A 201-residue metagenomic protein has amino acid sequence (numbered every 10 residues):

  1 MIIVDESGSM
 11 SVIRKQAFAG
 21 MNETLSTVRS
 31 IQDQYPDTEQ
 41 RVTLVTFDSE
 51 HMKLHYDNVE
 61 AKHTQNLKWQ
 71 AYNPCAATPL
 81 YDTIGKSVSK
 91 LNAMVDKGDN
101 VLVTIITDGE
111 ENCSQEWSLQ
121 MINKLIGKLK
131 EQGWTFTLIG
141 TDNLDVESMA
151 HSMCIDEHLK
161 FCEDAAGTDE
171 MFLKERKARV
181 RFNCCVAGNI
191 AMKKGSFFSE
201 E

Functional and structural regions predicted by a protein language model:
M1-E201: Acidic, low-complexity intrinsically disordered regions
